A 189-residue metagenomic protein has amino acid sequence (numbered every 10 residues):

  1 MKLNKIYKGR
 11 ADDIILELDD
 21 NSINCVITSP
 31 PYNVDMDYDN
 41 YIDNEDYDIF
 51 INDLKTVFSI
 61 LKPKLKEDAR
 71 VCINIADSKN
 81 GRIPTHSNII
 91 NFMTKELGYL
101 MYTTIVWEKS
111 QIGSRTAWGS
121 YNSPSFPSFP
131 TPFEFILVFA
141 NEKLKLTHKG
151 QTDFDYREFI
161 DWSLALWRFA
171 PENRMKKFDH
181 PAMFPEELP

Functional and structural regions predicted by a protein language model:
M1-L188: Core catalytic lobe of class I
